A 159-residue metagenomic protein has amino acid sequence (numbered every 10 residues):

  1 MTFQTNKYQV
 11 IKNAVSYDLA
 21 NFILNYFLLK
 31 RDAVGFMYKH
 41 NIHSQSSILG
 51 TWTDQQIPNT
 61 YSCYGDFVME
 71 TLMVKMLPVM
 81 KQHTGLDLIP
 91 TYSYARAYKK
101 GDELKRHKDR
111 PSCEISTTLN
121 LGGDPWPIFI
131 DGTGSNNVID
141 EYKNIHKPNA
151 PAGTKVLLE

Functional and structural regions predicted by a protein language model:
M1-T84: Non-heme Fe(II)/2-oxoglutarate
Q4-T5, I89, K155: A short, polar/charged loop/turn motif at coil->beta-strand junctions and beta-hairpin connectors
K7-Y8, Y92, P127: A residue-level signal for beta-strand positions that form part of recognition/binding surfaces within mature
G85-Y94: A short coil-to-beta-strand element that immediately follows conserved catalytic motifs
A97: Conserved active-site beta-strand element of glycosyltransferases/polysaccharide synthases
K100-E159: Catalytic core of non-heme Fe(II) oxygenases with the double-stranded beta-helix
